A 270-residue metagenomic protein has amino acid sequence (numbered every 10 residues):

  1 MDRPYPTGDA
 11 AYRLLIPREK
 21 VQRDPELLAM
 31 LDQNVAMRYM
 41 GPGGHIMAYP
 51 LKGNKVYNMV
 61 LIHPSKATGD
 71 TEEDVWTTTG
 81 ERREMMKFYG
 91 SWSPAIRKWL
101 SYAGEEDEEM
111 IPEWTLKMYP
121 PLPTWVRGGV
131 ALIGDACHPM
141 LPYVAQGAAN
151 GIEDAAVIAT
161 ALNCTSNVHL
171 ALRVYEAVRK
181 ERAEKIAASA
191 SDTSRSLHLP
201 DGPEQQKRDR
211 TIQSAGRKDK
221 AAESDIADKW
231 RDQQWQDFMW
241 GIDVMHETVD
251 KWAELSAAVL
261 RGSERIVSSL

Functional and structural regions predicted by a protein language model:
M1-L270: FAD-dependent flavoprotein oxygenase/oxidase catalytic domain
